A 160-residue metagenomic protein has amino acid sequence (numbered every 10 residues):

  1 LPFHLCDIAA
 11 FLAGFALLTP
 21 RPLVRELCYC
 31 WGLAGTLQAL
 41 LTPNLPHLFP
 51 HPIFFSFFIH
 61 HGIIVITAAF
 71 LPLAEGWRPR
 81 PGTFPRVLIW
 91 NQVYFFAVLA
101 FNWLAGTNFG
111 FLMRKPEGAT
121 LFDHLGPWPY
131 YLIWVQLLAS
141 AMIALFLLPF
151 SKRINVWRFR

Functional and structural regions predicted by a protein language model:
L1-C6, L27-Y29, H61: Structural signature of hydrophobic alpha-helical transmembrane segments
P2, P50-I59, L121-I133: Short aromatic-rich membrane-water interface segments that cap or initiate transmembrane helices in multi-pass membrane
D7-T19, H60-A74, Y131-L148: Hydrophobic cores of alpha-helical transmembrane segments in multi-pass inner/ER membrane proteins, independent
R25, P46-F55, W77-R80, W103-G110 (+1 more regions): A cytosolic-side transmembrane-helix exit/cap motif
G32-P43, N91-F101: Aromatic-anchored segments of alpha-helical transmembrane domains
L41-N91: A contiguous pocket-lining binding segment that forms or flanks enzyme active sites
W77-P79, L145-R160: Membrane-interface capping segments at transmembrane-helix boundaries
G82-V93, A105-I143: Membrane-interface transmembrane-helix boundary segments in multi-pass integral membrane proteins
